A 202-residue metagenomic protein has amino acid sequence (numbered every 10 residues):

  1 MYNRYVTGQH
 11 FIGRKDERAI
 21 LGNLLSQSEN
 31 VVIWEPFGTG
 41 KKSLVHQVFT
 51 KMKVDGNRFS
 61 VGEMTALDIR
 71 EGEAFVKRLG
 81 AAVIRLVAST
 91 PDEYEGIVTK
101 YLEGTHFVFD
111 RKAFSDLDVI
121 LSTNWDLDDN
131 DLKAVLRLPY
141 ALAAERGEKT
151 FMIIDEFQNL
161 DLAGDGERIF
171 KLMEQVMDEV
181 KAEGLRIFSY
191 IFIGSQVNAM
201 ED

Functional and structural regions predicted by a protein language model:
M1-W34, V54-D55, N198: A short, basic N-terminal segment
G13, M64, F192: Small/polar loops that bind or transfer phosphate-bearing groups
D16-I20, V135-L138, L172: Well-ordered alpha-helical segments embedded in enzymatic catalytic cores
A19, E73, E201: Alpha-helical elements of the RecA-like P-loop NTPase motor core of helicases
N23, T50-V54, A141, Q175-D178 (+1 more regions): Short, well-ordered alpha-helices that flank and scaffold nucleotide-derived cofactor binding pockets
N30, W34-F151, L160-D161, G166 (+1 more regions): P-loop NTPase nucleotide-binding core
A144-R146, T150-I153, N159-D202: Sensor-1/coupling segment of RecA-like P-loop NTPase cores
